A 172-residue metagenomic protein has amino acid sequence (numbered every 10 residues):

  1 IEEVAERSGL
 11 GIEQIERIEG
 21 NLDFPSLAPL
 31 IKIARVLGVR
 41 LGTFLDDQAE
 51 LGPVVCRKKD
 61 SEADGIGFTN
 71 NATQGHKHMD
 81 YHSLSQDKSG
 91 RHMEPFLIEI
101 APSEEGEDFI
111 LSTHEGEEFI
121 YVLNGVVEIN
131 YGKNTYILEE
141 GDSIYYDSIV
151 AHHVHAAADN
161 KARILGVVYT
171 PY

Functional and structural regions predicted by a protein language model:
I1-R17: Short alpha-helical DNA-recognition segment
G11-Q14, D23-S26, R40: Short coil turns linking two alpha-helices in DNA-binding domains
A28-T43: DNA major-groove recognition helix of helix-turn-helix/homeodomain DNA-binding modules
T43-V54: Short amphipathic recognition helices of helix-turn-helix/homeodomain-type DNA-binding modules
A63-F109, V167, P171-Y172: A short glycine-rich, His/Asp/Glu-containing loop-to-beta-strand
K77-D80, E139-E140, S148-Y172: Ligand-binding loop in jelly-roll beta-barrel domains
L84, G132-S148: Short acidic-glycine-tyrosine-enriched beta hairpin
L97-A101, S112-I129: Short, conserved beta-strand element in jelly-roll/cupin
